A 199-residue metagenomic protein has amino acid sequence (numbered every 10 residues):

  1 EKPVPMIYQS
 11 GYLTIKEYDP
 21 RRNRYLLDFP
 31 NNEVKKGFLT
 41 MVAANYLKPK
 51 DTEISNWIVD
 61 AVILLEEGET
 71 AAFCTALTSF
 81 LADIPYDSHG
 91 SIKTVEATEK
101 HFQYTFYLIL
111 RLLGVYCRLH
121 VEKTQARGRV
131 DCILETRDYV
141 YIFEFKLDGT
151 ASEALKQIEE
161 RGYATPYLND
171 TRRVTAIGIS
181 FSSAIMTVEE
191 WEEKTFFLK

Functional and structural regions predicted by a protein language model:
E1-A151, E160, R173, M186-K199: Extended alpha-helical interface modules used as scaffolds for assembling large macromolecular complexes
T150-A184: Short, charged, amphipathic alpha-helix that recurs within catalytic cores of restriction-modification and other
